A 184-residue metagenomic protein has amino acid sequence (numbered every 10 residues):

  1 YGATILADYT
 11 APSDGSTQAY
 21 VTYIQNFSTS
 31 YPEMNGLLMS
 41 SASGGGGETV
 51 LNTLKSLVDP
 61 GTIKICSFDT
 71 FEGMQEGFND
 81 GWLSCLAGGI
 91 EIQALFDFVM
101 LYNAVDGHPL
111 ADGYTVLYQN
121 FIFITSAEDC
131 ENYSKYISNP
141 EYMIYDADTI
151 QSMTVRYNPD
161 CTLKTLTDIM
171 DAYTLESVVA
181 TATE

Functional and structural regions predicted by a protein language model:
Y1-E184: A residue-level marker of the well-folded mature domains of exported/periplasmic proteins
